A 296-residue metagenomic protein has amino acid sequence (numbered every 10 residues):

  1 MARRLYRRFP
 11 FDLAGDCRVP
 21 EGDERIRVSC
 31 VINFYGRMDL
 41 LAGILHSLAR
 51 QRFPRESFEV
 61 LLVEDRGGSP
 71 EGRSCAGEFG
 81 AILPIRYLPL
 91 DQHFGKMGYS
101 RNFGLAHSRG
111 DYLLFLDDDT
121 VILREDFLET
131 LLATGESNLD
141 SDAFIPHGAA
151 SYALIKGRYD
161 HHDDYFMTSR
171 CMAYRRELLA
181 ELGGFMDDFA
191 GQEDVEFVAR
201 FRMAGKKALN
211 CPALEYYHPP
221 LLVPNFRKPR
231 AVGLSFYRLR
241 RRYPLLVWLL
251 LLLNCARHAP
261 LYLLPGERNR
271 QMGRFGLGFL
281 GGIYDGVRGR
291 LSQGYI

Functional and structural regions predicted by a protein language model:
M1-S47: N-proximal low-complexity "stem/linker" segments adjacent to membrane-targeting elements
P10-D12, K228-I296: Non-catalytic, C-terminal membrane-associated alpha-helical segments of glycosyltransferases
H46-D91: Acidic donor-binding segment of Leloir-type glycosyltransferases
D91-S108: Glycine-rich, basic loop-to-helix element that forms the pyrophosphate-binding segment of sugar-nucleotide handling
L113: Short aromatic/hydrophobic "clamp" motif used to bind/position activated sugar donors
R124-G157: Conserved donor NDP-sugar-binding/catalytic core segment of glycosyltransferases
G191-A199: Acidic donor-binding loop at a coil-to-helix junction in glycosyltransferase catalytic cores that engages
N210-K228, F236-R240: Active-site donor/metal-binding and catalytic loop motifs of nucleotide-sugar-dependent glycosylation enzymes
